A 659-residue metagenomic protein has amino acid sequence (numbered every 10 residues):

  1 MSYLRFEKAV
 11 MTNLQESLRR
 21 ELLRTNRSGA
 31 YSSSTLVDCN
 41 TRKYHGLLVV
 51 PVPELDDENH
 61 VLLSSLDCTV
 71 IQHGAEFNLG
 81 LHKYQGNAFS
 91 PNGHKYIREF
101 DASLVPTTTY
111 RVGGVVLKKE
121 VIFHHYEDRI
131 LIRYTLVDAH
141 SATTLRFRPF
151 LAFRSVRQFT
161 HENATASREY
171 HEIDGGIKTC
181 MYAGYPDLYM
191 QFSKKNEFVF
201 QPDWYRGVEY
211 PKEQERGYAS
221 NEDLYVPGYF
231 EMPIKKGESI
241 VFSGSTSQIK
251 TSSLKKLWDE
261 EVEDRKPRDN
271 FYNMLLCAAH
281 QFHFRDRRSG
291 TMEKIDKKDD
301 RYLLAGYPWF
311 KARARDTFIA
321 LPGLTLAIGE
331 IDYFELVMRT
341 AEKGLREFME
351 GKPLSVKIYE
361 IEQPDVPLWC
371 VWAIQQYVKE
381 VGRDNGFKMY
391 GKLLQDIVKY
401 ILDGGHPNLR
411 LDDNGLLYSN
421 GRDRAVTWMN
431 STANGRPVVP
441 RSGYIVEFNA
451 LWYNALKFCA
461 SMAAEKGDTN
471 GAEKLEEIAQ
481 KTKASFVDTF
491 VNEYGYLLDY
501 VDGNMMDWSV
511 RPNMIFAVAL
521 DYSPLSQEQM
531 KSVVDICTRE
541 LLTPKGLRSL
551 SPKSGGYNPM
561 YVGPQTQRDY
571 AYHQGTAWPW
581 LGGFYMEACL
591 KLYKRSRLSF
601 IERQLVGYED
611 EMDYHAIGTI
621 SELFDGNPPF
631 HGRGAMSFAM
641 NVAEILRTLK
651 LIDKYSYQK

Functional and structural regions predicted by a protein language model:
M1-P267, F271, E330, E342 (+3 more regions): Terminal accessory carbohydrate-recognition/targeting modules of carbohydrate-active enzymes
N78-V105, V112-G114, D403-H406, Y418 (+5 more regions): Non-catalytic C-terminal accessory modules of carbohydrate-active enzymes
A102-L104, T109-R111, I173-G176, C180-G184 (+11 more regions): Glycan-recognition and catalytic cores of secretory/periplasmic carbohydrate-active enzymes
D138-A139, T160-N163, E172, I234-K236 (+8 more regions): Aromatic-rich carbohydrate-recognition surfaces in CAZymes
T251-E293, D300-L304: An acidic-aromatic substrate-binding cleft motif
S252, Y377-M389, F458-K474, E528 (+1 more regions): Inter-helical turn/loop segments and adjacent helix faces that build the functional surface of alpha-helical bundle
N273, L402, L409-D412, Y453-Y561 (+2 more regions): Catalytic cores of carbohydrate-active enzymes
R285, E293-W309, E350-W369, A373 (+5 more regions): Carbohydrate-binding/catalytic loop surfaces
